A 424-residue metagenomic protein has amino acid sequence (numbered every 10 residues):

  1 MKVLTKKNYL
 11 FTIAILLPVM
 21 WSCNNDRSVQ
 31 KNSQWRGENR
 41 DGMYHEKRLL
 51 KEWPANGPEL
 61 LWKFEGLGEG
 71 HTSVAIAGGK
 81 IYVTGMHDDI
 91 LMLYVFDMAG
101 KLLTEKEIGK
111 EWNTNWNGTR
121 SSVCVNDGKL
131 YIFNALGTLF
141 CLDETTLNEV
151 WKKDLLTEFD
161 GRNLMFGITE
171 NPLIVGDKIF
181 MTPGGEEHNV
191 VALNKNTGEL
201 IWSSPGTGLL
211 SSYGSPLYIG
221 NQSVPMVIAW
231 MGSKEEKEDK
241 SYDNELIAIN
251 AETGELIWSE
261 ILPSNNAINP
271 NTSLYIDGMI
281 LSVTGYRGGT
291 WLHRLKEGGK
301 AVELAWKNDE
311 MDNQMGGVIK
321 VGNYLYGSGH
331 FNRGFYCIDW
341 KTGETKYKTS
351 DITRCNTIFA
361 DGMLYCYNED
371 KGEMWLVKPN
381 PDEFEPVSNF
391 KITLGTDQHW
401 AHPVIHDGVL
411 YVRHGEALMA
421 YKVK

Functional and structural regions predicted by a protein language model:
W21-S22: C-terminal motif of bacterial Sec signal peptides marking the signal peptidase cleavage site
S28-E59: Blade/loop signatures of beta-propeller domains
G37-R40, M86-D88, A135, G184-G185 (+5 more regions): Short loop/turn segments immediately following the C-termini of beta-strands
L61-A75, E105-C124, K152-I174, G184-E187 (+7 more regions): Extracytoplasmic beta-rich repeat domains
G78-G79, D127-G128, G176-D177, V224-P225 (+4 more regions): Short coil/turn segments that connect the beta-strands within blades of beta-propeller domains
D97-K101, D143-T146, N194-T197, N250-T253 (+4 more regions): Short loop/turn segments that connect beta-strands within beta-propeller blades
E310-P379: Loop/turn-rich, solvent-exposed surfaces of beta-rich toroidal or solenoidal domains
D397-K424: Blade-level signature of beta-propeller repeat domains, shared across WD40, Kelch, NHL, RCC1 and BNR/Asp-box propellers
